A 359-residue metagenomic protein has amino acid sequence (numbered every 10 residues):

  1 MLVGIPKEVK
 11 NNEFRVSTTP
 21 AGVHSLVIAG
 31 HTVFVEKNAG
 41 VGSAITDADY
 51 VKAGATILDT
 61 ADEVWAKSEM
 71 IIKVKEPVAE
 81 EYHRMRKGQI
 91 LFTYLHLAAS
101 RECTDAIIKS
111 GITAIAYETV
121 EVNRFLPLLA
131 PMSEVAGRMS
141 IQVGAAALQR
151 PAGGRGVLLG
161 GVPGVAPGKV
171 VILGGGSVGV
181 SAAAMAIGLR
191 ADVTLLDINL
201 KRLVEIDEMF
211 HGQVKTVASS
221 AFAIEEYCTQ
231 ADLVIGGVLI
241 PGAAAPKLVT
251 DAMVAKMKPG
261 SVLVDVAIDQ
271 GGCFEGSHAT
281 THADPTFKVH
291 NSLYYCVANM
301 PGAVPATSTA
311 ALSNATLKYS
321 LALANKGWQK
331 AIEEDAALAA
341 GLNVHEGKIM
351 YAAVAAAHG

Functional and structural regions predicted by a protein language model:
L2, E8, P77-G168, V297-N299: Glycine/serine-rich phosphate-binding loop and adjoining beta1-alpha1 elements at the start of nucleotide-handling
L2-A106, S110: An N-terminal-biased, well-structured beta-alpha scaffold segment characteristic of Rossmann-like dinucleotide-binding
I5, F34-K37, I57-D59, W65 (+8 more regions): General beta-strand structural signal in soluble alpha/beta enzymes
P6-I45, P151-L239, T286: Glycine-rich phosphate/diphosphate-binding loop of Rossmann-like nucleotide-binding domains
E69, K75-E76, L95-H96, S220 (+3 more regions): Short glycine-/small-residue-rich Rossmann-like dinucleotide-binding loops
E118-L158, I268, C273-G359: Adenosine-phosphate binding glycine-rich loop
E208-H290: Rossmann-like adenosine-cofactor binding region
